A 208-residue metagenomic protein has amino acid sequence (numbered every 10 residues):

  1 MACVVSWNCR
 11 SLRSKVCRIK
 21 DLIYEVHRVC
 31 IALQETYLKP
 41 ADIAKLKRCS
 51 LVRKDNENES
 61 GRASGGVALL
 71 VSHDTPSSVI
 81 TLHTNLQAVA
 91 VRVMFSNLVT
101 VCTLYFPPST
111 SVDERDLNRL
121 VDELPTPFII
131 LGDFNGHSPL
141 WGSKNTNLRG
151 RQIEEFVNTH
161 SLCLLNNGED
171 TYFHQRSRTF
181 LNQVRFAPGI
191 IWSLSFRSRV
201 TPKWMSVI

Functional and structural regions predicted by a protein language model:
M1-I208: A shared catalytic/ligand-binding motif for oxyanion handling
